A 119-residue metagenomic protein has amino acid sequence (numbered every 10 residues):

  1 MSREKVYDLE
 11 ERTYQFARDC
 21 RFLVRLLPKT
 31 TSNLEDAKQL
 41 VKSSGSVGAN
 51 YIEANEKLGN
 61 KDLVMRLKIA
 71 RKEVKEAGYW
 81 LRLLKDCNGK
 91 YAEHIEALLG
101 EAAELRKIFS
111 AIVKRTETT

Functional and structural regions predicted by a protein language model:
M1-E53, K57-T119: Short, C-terminally biased terminal segments at protein or domain edges
